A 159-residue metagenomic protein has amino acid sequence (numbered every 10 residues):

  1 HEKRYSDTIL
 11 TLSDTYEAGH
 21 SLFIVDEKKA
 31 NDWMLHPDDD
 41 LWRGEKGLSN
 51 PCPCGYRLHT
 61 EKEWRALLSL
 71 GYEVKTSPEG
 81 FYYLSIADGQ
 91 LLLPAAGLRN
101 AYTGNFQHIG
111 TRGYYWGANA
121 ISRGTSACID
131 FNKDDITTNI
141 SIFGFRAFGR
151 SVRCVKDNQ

Functional and structural regions predicted by a protein language model:
K3-R4, D14, I24-Q159: C-terminal, surface-exposed recognition/capping segments
